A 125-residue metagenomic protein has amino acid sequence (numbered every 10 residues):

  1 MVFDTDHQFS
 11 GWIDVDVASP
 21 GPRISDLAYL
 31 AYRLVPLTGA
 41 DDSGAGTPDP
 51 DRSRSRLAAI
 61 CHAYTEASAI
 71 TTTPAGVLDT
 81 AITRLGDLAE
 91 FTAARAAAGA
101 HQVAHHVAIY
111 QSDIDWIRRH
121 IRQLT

Functional and structural regions predicted by a protein language model:
M1-D26: Active-site acidic catalytic loop and adjacent metal/ATP-binding pocket of ATP-dependent phosphoryl transfer enzymes
F3, R84-L85: Hydrophobic alpha-helical membrane segments, chiefly transmembrane helices and signal peptide h-regions, characterized
D4-Q8, T65-G76: Intrinsically disordered, low-complexity coil segments
S10-G11, P22, L37-D42, S68-T72: Short, structured loop/turn "capping" segments at alpha-beta junctions
R23, R56, T73, R84 (+1 more regions): Alpha-helical structural motif
L27-E66, L85-A96: Active-site activation/catalytic loop segments of kinase-like enzymes and analogous catalytic loops in related
D87-T125: ATP/Mg2+ or Mg2+-diphosphate-binding catalytic cores that bind nucleotide phosphates or diphosphates via glycine-rich
